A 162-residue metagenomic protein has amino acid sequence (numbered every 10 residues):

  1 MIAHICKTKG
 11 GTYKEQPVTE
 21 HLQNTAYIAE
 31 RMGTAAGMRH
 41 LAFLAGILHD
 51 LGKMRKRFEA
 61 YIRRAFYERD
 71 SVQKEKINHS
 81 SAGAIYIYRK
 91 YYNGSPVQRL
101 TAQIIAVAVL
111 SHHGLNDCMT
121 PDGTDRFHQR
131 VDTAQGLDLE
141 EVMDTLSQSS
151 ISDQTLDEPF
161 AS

Functional and structural regions predicted by a protein language model:
I2-T12, V18-S162: Accessory nucleic-acid engagement/destabilization modules that flank
